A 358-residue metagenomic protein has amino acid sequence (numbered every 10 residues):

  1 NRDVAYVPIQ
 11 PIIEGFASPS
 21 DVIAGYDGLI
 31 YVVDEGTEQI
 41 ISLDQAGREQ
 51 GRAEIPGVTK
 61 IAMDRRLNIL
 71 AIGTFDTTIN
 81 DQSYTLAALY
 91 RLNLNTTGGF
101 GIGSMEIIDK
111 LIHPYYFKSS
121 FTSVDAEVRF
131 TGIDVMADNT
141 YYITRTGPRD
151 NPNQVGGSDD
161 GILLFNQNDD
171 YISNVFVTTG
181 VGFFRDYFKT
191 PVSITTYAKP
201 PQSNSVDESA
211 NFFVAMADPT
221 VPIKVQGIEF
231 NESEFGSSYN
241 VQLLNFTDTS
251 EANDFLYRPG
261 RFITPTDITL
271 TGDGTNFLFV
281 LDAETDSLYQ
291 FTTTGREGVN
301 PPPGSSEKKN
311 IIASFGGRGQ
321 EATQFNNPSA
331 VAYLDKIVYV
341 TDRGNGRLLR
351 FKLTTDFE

Functional and structural regions predicted by a protein language model:
N1-P19, F315: A short helix->beta-strand "capping" segment at the edge of beta-propeller domains
E14-Y26, I55-R65, S120-M136, V181-E208 (+2 more regions): Beta-rich, blade/repeat-based domains predominating in secreted/periplasmic proteins but also intracellular
L29-V32, N68-A71, T140-T144, S203-S205 (+4 more regions): Conserved beta-propeller blade signature
T37-Q39, D76-D81, G147-N153, D218-P222 (+2 more regions): Short glycine/acidic-enriched loop and turn motifs that connect beta-strands
Y84-A88, N93-A137, G147: Asp-box/WD-like beta-propeller blade repeats and closely related beta-sheet repeat scaffolds
L92-M105, L164-S173, V225-F246, F291-S306 (+1 more regions): Short loop/turn segments immediately following beta-strands, especially the blade-tip and inter-blade linker loops
Y257-G304: Loop/turn-rich, solvent-exposed surfaces of beta-rich toroidal or solenoidal domains
F325-E358: Blade-level signature of beta-propeller repeat domains, shared across WD40, Kelch, NHL, RCC1 and BNR/Asp-box propellers
